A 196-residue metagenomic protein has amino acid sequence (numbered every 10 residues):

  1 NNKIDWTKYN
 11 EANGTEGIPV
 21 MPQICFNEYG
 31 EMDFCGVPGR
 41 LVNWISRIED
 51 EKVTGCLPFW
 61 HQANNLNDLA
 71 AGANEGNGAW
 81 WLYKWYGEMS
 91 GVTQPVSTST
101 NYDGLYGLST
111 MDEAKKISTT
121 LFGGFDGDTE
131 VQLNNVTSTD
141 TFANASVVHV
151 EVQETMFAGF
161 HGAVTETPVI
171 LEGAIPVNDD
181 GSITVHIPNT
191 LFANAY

Functional and structural regions predicted by a protein language model:
N1-C35, E88: Glycoside hydrolase catalytic-domain groove-lining segments
E16-I18, N101, F142, V177: A generic structural signal for short, solvent-exposed coil/turn residues that cap or connect secondary-structure
M21, V53, A145-V147: A general structural motif
C25-D128: Aromatic/acidic polysaccharide-binding cleft in carbohydrate-active enzymes
T93, T155-L171: Acidic Ser/Thr/Pro-rich low-complexity disordered segments that often serve as glycosylated linkers/stalks around
Y102-G159, T190: Carbohydrate-binding surface patches
V131-L133, A158-T165, T184, A195: Flexible coil/linker segments and helix-coil junctions enriched in charged and small residues
T167-Y196: C-terminal beta-strand-rich structural cap/linker in extracellular carbohydrate-active enzymes
